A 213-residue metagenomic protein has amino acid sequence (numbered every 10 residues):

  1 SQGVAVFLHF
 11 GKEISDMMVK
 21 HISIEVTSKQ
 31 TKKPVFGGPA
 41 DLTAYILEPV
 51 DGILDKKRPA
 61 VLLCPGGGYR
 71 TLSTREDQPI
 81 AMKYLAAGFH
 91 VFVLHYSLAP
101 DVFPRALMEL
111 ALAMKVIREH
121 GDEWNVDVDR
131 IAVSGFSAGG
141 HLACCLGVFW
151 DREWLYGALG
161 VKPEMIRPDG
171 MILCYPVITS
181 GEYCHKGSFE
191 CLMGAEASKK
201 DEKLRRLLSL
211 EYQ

Functional and structural regions predicted by a protein language model:
G3, F7-Q213: Alpha/beta-hydrolase superfamily serine-hydrolase fold, recognizing
